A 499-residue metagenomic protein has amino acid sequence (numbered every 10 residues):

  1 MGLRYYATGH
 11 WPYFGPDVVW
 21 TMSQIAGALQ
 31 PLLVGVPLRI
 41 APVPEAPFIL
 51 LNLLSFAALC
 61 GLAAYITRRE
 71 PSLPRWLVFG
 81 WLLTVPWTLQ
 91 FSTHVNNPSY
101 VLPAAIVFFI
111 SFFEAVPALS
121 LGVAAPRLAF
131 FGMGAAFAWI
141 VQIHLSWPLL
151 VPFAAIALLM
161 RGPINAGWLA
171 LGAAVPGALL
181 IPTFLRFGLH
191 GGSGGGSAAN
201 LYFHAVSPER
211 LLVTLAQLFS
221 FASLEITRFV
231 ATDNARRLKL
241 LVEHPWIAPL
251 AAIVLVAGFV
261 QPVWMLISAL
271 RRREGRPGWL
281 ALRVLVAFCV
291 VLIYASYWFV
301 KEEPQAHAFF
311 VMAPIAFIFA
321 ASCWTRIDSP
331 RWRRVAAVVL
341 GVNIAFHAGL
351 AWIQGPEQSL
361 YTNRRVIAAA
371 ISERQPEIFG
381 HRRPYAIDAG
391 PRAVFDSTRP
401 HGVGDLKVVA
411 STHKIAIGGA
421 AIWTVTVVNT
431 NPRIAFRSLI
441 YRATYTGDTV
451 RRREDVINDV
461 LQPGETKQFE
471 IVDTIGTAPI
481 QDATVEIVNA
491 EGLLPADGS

Functional and structural regions predicted by a protein language model:
M1-M22, L29-L32, V36: Extracytosolic helix-loop segments that constitute the early lumenal/periplasmic catalytic or substrate-binding loops
I40, V151-P152, L158-A257: Transmembrane-lumen/periplasm boundary regions of multi-pass, lipid-linked membrane glycan transferases
A46, L50-R75, V107, S111 (+1 more regions): Transmembrane-helix motifs of polytopic, lipid-linked glycan transferases
R68-P74, L119-R127, R161-A170, R236-F288: Membrane-interface helix-loop-helix junctions at transmembrane boundaries of multi-pass membrane enzymes, predominantly
R69, I106-F130, I140, W324-I327: Membrane-interface transmembrane helices that cradle and orient dolichyl/undecaprenyl
F79, R127-H144, A154-L158, V175-A178 (+1 more regions): Membrane-interface alpha helices of multi-pass inner-membrane proteins
Q90-V101: Short acidic/glycine- and proline-prone juxtamembrane loop motifs at membrane-interface regions of multi-pass membrane
R127, W324-W352: Signature aromatic-anchored transmembrane alpha helix within multi-pass, membrane-resident enzymes that catalyze glycan
